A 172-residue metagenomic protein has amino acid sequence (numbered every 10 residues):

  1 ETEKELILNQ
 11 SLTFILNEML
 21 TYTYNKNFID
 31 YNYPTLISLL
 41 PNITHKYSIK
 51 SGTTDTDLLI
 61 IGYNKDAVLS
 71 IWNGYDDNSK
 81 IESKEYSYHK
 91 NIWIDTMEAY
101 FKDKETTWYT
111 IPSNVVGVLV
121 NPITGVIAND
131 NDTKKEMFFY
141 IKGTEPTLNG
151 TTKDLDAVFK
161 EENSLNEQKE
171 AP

Functional and structural regions predicted by a protein language model:
E1-K46, T53: A conserved catalytic-loop motif detector
S38, N42, K46-P172: Soluble, non-transmembrane domains of envelope/secretory-pathway proteins that act on or interact with carbohydrate
